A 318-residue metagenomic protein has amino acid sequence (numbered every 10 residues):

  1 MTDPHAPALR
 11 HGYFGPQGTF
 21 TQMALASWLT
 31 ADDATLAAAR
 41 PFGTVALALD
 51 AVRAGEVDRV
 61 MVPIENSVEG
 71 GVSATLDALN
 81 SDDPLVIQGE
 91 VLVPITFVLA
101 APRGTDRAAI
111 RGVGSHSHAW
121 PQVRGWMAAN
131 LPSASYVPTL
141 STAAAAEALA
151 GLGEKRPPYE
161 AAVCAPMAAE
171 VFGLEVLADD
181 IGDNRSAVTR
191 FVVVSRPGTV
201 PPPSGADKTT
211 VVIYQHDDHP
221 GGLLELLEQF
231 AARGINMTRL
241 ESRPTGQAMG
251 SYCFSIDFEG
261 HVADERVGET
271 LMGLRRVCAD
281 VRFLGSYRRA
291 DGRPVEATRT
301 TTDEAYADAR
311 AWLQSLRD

Functional and structural regions predicted by a protein language model:
M1-D318: Domain-level signature for soluble enzymes in the chorismate/prephenate branch of the shikimate pathway
